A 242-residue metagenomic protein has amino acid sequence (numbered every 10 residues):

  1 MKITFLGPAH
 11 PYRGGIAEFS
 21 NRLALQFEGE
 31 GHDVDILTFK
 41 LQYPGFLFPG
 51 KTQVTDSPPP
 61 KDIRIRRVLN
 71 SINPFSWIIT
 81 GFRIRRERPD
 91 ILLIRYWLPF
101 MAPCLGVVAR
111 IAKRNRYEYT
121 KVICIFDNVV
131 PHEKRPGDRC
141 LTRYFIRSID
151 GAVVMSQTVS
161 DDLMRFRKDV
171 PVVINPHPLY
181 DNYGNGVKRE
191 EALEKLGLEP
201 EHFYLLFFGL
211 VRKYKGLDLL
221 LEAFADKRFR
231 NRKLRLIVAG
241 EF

Functional and structural regions predicted by a protein language model:
M1-Y43, F48, G151: N-terminal subdomain of nucleotide-sugar transferases
A9-P11, F208-R212, K227, F242: Short donor-sugar binding/catalytic loops of nucleotide-sugar-dependent glycosyltransferases, especially enzymes
F39-Y43, F208, L234-F242: Glycosyltransferase donor-sugar binding loop
R66-N70, T80-P103, T120-I125: Short N-terminal targeting/anchoring amphipathic segment
E118-K121, V129-S148, D161, G186-K188: Nucleotide-sugar donor phosphate/pyrophosphate-binding loop at the beta->alpha transition of glycosyltransferases
R147-V187: Donor nucleotide-sugar binding/catalytic pocket of nucleotide-sugar-dependent glycosyltransferases
G184-L198: A short helix/loop element that forms part of the nucleotide-sugar donor recognition site in Leloir-type
L198-K215, L221-F224, I237: Conserved donor-binding/catalytic core segment of Leloir-type glycosyltransferases
